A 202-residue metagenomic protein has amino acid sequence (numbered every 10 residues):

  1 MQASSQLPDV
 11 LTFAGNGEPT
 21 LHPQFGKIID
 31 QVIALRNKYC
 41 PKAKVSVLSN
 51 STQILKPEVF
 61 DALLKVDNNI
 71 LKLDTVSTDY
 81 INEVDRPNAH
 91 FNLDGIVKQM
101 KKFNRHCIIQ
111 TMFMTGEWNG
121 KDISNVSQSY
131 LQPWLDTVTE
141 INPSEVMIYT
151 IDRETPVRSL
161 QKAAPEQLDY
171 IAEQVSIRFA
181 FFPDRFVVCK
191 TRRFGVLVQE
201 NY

Functional and structural regions predicted by a protein language model:
M1, R36, A172-V175: Conserved hydrophobic residues forming the short capping helix/wall of the S-adenosyl-L-methionine
M1-T12, P23-K27: Conserved alpha-helical substructure of the radical SAM core
F13-E18, N50: Glycine-rich beta-strand-to-loop/alpha-helix junction loops that act as flexible
L21-Q161: Conserved AdoMet/S-adenosylmethionine-binding subsite of the radical SAM
A164-Y202: Binuclear metal-ion centers of metallo-dependent hydrolases, dominated by the metallo-beta-lactamase
